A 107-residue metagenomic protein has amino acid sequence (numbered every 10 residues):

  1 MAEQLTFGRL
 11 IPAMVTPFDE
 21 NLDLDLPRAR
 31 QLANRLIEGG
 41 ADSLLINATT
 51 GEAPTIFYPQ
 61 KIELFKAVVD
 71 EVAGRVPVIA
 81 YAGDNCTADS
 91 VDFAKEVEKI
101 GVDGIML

Functional and structural regions predicted by a protein language model:
A2-P12, P17-L107: Active-site beta->alpha loop and helix N-cap motifs at the rims of alpha/beta catalytic domains
